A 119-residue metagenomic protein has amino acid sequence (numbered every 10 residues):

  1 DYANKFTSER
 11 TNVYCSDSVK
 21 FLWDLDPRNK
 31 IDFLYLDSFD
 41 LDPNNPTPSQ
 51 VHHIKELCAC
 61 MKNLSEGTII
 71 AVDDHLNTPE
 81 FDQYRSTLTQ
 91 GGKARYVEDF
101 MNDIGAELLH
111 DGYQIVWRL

Functional and structural regions predicted by a protein language model:
D1-L119: S-adenosylmethionine/decaboxylated-SAM
